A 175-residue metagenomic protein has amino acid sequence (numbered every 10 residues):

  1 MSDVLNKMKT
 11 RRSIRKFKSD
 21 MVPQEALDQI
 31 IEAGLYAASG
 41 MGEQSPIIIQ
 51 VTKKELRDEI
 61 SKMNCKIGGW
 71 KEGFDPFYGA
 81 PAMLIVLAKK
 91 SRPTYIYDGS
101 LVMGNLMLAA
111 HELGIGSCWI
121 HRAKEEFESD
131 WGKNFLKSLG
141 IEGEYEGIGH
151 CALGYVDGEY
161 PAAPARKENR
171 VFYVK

Functional and structural regions predicted by a protein language model:
M1-K175: Acidic, surface-exposed loops and disordered segments
